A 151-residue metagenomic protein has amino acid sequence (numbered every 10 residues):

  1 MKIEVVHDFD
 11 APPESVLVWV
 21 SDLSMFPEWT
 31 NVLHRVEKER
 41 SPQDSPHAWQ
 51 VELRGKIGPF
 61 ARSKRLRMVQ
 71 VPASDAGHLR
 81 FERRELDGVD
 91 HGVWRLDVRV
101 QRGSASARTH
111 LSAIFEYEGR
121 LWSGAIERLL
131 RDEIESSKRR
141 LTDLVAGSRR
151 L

Functional and structural regions predicted by a protein language model:
M1-A48: Hydrophobic ligand-binding cavity/cleft-lining segments
K2-E4, R62-R67, D90-L96: Short, surface-exposed coil-to-beta transition loops
V6-D10, V69, R99: Generic structural detector for well-ordered beta-strands
F9, I57-P59, S74, D87 (+1 more regions): A generic beta-sheet turn/junction motif
V16-V20, F26, V51, Q70 (+2 more regions): Hydrophobic pocket/interface hotspot
S24, L130, I134-R149: Short amphipathic alpha-helical signal-transduction/dimerization elements
K38-E85, D143, G147-S148: Glycine-rich portal/gate segments that line the openings of hydrophobic small-molecule binding cavities
R80-S136: Beta-strand/loop substructures that line and gate deep hydrophobic ligand-binding cavities in soluble
